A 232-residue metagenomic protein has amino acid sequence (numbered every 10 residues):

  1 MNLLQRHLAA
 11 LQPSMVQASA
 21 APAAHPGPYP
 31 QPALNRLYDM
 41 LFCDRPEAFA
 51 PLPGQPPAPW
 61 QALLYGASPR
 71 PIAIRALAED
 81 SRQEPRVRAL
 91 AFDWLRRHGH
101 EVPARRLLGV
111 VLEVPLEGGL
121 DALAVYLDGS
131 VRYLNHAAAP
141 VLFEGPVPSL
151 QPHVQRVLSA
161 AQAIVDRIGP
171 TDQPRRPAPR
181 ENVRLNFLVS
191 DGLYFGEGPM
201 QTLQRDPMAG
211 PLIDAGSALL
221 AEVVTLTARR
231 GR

Functional and structural regions predicted by a protein language model:
M1-A9, P13-E47, R70-V111, P179-R232: Short, well-ordered, aromatic-rich surface patches in folded extracellular/luminal domains
A50-E79: Alpha-helical segment of the N-proximal tetratricopeptide repeat
A62, L142-P148: Second-shell loop/turn segments in exported
E113-Y126, R175-R180: His-enriched metal-coordination microenvironments in redox/metal-binding proteins
A124-R132, R180, S190-G192: Short, solvent-exposed coil/turn segments at beta-strand boundaries
L127-F143: Glycine-rich catalytic cores of cysteine/serine-nucleophile enzymes that process amide/ester linkages in cell-envelope
L142, P170-D172, L212, G216: Mature extracytoplasmic or organellar-lumen-exposed domains after removal of signal/transit peptides
Q151-N182: Short, internal acidic amphipathic alpha-helical interface segments that mediate docking to partner proteins
